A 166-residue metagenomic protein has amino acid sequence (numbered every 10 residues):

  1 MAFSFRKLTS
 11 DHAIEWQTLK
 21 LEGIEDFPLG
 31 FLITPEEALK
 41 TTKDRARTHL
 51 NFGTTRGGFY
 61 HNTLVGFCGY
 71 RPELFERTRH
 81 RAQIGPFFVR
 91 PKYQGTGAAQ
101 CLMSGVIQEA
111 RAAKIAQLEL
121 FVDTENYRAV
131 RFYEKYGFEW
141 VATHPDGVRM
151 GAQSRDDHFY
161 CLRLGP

Functional and structural regions predicted by a protein language model:
F3-S10: Long alpha-helical, hydrophobic tracts
S10-K92, M103-G105, E109, D146 (+1 more regions): Acetyl-CoA-dependent GNAT
Y93, G97: Glycine-rich phosphate-binding loop
M103, A110-F121: Conserved GNAT acetyl-CoA-binding A-motif
A116-E119, D123-V130, K135-A142, D146-P166: C-terminal "cap" of GNAT-fold acetyltransferases
